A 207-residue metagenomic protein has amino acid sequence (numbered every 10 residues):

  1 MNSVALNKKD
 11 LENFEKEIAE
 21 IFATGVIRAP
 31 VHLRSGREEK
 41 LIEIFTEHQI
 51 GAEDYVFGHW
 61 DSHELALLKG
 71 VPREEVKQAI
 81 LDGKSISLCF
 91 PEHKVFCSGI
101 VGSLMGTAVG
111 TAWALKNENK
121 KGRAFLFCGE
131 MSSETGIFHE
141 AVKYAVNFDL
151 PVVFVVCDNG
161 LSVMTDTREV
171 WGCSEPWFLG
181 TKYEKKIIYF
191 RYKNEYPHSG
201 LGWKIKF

Functional and structural regions predicted by a protein language model:
M1-P30: Cofactor-/ligand-binding subdomain signature composed of acidic, glycine-rich, tryptophan-containing flexible loops
N2, N7, N13, N117-N119 (+3 more regions): Detector for Asparagine
N7-K8, F22, N119-G122, F154: A short alpha-helix capping/helix-coil boundary motif
A19, V26-F148, E169-C173: Cofactor-binding active-site loop characterized by glycine-rich and histidine/acidic residues
F148-F207: Thiamine diphosphate
